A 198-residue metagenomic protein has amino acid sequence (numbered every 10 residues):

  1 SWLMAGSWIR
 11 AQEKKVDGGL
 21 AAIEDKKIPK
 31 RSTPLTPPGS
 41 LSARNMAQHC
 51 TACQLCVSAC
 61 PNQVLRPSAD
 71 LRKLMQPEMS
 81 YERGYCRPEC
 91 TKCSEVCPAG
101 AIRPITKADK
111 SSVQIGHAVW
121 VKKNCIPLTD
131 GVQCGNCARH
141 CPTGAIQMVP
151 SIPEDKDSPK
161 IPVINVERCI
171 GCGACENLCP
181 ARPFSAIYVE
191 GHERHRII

Functional and structural regions predicted by a protein language model:
S1-I198: Non-ligating segments of multi-cofactor redox enzymes
